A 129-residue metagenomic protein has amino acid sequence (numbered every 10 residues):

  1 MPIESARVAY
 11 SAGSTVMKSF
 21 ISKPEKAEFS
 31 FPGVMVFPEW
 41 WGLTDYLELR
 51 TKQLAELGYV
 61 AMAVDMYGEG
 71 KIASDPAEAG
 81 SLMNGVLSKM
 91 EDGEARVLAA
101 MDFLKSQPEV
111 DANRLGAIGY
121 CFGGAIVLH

Functional and structural regions predicted by a protein language model:
M1-I3: Short solvent-exposed loop/turn micro-motifs enriched in small/polar/acidic residues
R7-E109: Serine-hydrolase catalytic machinery in alpha/beta-hydrolase-like enzymes
K52, L128-H129: Alpha-helical segments flanking ligand/cofactor-binding loops in enzyme cores
P108-Y120: Alpha/beta-hydrolase fold nucleophile elbow
G119-G123, V127: Gly/Ala-rich beta-loop-alpha elbow adjacent to hydrolase catalytic centers
